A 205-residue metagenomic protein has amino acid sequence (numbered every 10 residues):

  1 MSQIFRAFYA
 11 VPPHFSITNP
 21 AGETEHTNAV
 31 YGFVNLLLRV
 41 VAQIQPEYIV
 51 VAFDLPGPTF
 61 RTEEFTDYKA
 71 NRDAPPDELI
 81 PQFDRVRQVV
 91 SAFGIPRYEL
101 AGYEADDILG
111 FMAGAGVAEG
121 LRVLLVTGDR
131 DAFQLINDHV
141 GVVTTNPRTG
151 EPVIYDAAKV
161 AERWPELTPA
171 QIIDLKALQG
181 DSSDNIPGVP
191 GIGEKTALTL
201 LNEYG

Functional and structural regions predicted by a protein language model:
M1, A52-P56, T127-R130, N146: A short beta-strand-to-loop transition that corresponds to the Sensor-1 phosphate-sensing loop of AAA+ P-loop ATPases
M1-V50, D54, F60-D67: Non-catalytic, usually N-terminal nucleic-acid engagement modules in DNA/RNA processing proteins
S2, L55-F60, P76-R85: Short, compositionally biased "basic patch" segments
S16-P20, A70-G205: Extended two-metal-dependent nuclease catalytic cores across DNA- and RNA-processing enzymes
